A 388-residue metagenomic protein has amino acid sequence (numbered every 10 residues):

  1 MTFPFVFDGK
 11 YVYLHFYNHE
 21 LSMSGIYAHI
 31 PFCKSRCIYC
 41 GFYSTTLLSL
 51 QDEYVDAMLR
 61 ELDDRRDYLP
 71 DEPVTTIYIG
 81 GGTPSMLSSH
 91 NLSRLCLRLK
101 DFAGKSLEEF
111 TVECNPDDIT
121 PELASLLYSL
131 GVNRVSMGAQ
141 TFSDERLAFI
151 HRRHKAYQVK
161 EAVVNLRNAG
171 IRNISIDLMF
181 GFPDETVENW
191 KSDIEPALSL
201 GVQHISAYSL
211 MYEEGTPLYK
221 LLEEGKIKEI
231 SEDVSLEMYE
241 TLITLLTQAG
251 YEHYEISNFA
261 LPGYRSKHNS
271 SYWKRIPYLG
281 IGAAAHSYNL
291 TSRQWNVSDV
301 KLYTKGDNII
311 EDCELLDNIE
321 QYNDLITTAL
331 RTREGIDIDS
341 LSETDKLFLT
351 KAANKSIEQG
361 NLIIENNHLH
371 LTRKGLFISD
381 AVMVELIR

Functional and structural regions predicted by a protein language model:
V6-L14, E20: Short hydrophobic alpha-helical segments enriched in small aliphatic residues
L21-G25, S44-D67, E72-S342: C-terminal scaffold of the Radical SAM
P31-F42: Local cysteine-cluster metal-coordination motifs and their immediate loop/turn environment, predominantly Fe-S cluster
T344-K355: Short amphipathic alpha-helical interaction segments
E358-N367: A short, conserved structural fragment
N367-S379: Accessory beta->alpha helical hairpin/"wing" motif in late/C-terminal subdomains of nucleic-acid enzymes
L376-R388: Short, amphipathic alpha-helical interaction segments positioned at domain boundaries
